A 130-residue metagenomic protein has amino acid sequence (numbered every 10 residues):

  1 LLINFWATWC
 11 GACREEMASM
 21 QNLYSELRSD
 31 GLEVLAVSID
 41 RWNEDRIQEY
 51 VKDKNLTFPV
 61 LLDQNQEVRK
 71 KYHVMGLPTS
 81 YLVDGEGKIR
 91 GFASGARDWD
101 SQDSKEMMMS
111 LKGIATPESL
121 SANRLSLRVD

Functional and structural regions predicted by a protein language model:
L1-R14: Short active-site neighborhood of thiol/selenol oxidoreductases, capturing the structured segment around
N4, A36-S38, Y81-L82: Hydrophobic beta-strand core positions in alpha/beta domains
W9, Y24-L27, K54, Y72 (+2 more regions): Sec/Tat-exported extracytoplasmic proteins
G11-A12, A18-N22, P59, P78 (+1 more regions): Proline-centered helix-kink/hinge sites
R14-K54, Q64-K71: Structural microenvironment flanking redox-active thiols in thiol-disulfide oxidoreductases
E49-T57, D63-M109: Thiol/disulfide oxidoreductase modules built on the thioredoxin-like
G113-D130: Non-globular targeting/processing and membrane-anchoring segments
